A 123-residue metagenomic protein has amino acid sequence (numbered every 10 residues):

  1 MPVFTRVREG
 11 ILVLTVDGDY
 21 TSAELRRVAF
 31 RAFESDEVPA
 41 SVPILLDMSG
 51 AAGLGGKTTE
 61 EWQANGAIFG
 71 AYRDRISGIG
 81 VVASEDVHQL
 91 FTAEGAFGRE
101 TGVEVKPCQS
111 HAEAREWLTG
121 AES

Functional and structural regions predicted by a protein language model:
M1-S123: Amphipathic, Lys/Arg-enriched alpha-helical "gate/interface" segment within cytosolic domains that mediates
